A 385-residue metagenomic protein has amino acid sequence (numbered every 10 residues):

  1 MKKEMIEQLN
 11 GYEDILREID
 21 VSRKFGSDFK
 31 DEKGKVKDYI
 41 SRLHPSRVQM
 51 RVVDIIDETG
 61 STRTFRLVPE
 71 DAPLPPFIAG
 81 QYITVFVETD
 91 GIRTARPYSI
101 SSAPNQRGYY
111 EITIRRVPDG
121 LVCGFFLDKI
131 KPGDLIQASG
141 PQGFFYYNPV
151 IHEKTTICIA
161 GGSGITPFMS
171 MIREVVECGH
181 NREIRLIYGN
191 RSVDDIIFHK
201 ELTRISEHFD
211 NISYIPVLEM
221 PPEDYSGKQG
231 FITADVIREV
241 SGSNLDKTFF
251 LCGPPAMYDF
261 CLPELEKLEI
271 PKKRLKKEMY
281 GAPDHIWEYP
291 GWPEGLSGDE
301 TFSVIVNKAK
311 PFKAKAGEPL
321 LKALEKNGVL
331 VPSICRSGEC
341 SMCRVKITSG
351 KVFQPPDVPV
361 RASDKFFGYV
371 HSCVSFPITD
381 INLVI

Functional and structural regions predicted by a protein language model:
M1-D14, G124-V306: FNR/FR-type flavoprotein reductase catalytic core
M1-H44, K267, K272, L383-V384: Iron-sulfur (Fe-S) cluster-binding modules
G34-L135, S139, K154, N190-S192 (+2 more regions): Ferredoxin-reductase
A79-Q81, G295-F302, E339-S341: A short, compositionally biased
M220, I378-I385: Short flanking/linker segments adjacent to small metal-binding domains or redox-active Cys/His motifs
G298-P332, R336: C-terminal accessory/binding modules appended to enzymatic or scaffolding proteins
E325, V329-Q354, D364-I378: Local cysteine-cluster metal-coordination motifs and their immediate loop/turn environment, predominantly Fe-S cluster
